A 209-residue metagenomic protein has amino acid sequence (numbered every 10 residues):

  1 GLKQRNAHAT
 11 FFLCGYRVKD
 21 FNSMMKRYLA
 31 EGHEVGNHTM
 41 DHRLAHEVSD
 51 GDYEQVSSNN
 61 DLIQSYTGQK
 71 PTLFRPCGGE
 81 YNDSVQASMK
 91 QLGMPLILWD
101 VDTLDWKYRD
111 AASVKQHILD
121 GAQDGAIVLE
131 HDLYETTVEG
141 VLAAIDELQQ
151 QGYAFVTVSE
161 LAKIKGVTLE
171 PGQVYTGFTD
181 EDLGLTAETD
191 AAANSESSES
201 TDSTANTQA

Functional and structural regions predicted by a protein language model:
G1-S65, Q69-P71, A143, K163: Active-site beta->alpha N-cap acidic-glycine motif
K3-A9, V18-K19, T136-E196: C-terminal domain-boundary segment and adjacent tail
R5, E31-G32, L92, D124-G125 (+1 more regions): Structured helix-beta-strand junction loops
A9-L13, E34-T39, T72-P76, P95-D100 (+2 more regions): Structural recognition of the beta-strand scaffold that forms the well-ordered cores of secreted hydrolase catalytic
F21, H42-K70, G78-D124, T136-G140: Alpha-helical scaffold elements lining the catalytic groove of polysaccharide deacetylases
E199-A209: Long, low-complexity, intrinsically disordered segments
